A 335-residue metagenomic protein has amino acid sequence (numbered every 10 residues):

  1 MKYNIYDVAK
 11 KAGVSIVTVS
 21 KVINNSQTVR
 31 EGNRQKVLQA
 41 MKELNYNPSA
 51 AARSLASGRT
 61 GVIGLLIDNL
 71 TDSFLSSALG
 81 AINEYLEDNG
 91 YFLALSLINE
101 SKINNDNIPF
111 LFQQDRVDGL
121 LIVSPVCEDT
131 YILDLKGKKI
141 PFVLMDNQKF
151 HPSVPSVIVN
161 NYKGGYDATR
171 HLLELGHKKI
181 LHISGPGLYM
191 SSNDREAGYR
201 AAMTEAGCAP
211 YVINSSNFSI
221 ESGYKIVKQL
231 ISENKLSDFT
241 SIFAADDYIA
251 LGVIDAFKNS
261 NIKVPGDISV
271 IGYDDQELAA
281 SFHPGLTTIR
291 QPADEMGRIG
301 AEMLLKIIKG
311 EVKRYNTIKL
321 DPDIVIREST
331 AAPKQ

Functional and structural regions predicted by a protein language model:
M1-G61, F74, K334: N-terminal helix-turn-helix DNA-binding module of bacterial transcription factors
S15, G61, D118, K178-K179 (+1 more regions): Short acidic/polar active-site loop segments enriched in Thr and Asp
T18-K21, L55-T71, A81, H171 (+1 more regions): Short beta-strand segments enriched in small/hydrophobic residues
G32, A50, S76-A78, N193-D194 (+2 more regions): Generic recognition of short, well-ordered alpha-helical segments
E43, E84-Y91, K136-L144, Q148-Q335: Bacterial carbohydrate/catabolite-sensing allosteric modules
E43-S49, S101-N105, V123-P125, K225 (+1 more regions): Short gly/ser/thr-rich secondary-structure transition/capping motifs
G61-R170, E174, S232: Alpha-helical recognition/docking segments in bacterial nutrient-uptake and carbohydrate-utilization systems
